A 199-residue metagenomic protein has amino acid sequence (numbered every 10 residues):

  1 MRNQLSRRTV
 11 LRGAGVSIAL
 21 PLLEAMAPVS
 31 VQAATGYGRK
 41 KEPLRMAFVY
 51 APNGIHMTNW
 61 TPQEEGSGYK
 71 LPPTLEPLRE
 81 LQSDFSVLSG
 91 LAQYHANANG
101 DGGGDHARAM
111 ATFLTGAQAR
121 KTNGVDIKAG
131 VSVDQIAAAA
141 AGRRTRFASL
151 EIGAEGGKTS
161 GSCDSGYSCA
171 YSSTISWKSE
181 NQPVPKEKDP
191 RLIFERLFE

Functional and structural regions predicted by a protein language model:
M1-E199: Ligand-binding pockets and gating/stacking loops
